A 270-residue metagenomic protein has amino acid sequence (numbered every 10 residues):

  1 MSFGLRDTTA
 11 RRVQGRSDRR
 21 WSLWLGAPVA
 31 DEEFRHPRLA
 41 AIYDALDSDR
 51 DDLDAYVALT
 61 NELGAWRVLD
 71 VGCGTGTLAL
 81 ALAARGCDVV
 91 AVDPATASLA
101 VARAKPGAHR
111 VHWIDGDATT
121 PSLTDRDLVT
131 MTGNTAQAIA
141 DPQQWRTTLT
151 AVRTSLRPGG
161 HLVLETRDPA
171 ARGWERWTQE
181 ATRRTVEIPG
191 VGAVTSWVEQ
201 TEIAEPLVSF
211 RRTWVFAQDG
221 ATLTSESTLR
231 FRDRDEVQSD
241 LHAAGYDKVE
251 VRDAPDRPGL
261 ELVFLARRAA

Functional and structural regions predicted by a protein language model:
F3-W66: Conserved class I S-adenosyl-L-methionine
G72: Conserved S-adenosyl-L-methionine
G76-T120: Class I SAM-dependent methyltransferase SAM/SAH-binding core
P121-V129: A short acidic, Gly/Pro-enriched loop at the edge of an enzyme's catalytic core that lines a small-molecule cofactor
T130-N134: Residues lining the SAM
R146-P158: A short glycine-rich, Lys/Arg-flanked "PGG" loop and its adjoining helix->strand segment in the class I
V163-D235: SAM-dependent methyltransferase
R234-A270: C-terminal lobe and adjacent flexible extensions of AdoMet/dcAdoMet transferase-like proteins
